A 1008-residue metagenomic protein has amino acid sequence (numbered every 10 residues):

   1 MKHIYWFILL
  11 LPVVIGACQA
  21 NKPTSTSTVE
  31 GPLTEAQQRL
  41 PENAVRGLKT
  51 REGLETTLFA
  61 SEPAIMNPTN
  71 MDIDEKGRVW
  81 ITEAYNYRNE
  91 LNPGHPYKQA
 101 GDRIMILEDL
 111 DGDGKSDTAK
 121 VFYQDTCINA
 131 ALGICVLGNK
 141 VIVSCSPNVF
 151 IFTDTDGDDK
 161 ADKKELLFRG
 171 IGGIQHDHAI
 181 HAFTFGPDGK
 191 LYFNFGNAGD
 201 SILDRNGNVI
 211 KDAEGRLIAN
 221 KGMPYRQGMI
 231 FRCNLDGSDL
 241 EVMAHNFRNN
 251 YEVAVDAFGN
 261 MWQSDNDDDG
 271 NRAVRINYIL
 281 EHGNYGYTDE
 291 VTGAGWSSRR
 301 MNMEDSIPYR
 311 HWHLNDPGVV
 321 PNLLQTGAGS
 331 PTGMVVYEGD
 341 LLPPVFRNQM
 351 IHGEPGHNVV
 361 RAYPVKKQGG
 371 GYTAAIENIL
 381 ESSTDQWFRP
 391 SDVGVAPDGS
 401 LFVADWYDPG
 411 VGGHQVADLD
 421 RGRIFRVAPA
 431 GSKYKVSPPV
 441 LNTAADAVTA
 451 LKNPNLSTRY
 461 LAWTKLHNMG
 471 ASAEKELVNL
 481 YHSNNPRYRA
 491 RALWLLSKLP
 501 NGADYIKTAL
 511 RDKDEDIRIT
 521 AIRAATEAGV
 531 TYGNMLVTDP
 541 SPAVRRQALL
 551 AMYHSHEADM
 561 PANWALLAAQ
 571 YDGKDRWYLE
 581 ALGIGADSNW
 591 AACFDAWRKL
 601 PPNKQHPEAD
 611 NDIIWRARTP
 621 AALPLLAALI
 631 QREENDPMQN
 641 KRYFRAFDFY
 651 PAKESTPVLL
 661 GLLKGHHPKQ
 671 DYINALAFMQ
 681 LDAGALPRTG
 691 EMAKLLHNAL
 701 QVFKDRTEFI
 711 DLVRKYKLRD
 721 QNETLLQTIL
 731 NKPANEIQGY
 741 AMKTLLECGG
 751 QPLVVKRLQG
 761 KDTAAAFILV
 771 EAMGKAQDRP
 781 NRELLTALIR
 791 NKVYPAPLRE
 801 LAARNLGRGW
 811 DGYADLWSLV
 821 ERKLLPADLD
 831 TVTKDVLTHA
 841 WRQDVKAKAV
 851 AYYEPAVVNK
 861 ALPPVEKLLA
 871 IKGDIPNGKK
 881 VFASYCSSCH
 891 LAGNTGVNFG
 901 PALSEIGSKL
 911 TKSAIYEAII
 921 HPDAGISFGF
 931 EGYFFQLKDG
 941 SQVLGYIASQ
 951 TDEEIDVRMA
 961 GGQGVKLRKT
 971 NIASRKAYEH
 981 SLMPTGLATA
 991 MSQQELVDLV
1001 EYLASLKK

Functional and structural regions predicted by a protein language model:
M1-Y5: Positively charged n-region of N-terminal signal peptides that target proteins for export
G16-A17: C-terminal motif of bacterial Sec signal peptides marking the signal peptidase cleavage site
K22-D446, K465-N468, N894, R968-T970 (+4 more regions): Beta-propeller domains with acidic blade repeats across secreted/periplasmic ectodomains and cytosolic WD/CNH propellers
F59, N139-K140, N148, L191 (+9 more regions): C-terminal capping alpha-helices of c-type cytochrome domains
D154, A569, D587, G807 (+10 more regions): Sec-exported extracytoplasmic/periplasmic mature domains
P397, A404, G873-S887, N894-E917 (+3 more regions): Sequence context surrounding c-type heme c attachment/ligation sites in exported
A404, D420, V427-V881, F899 (+4 more regions): Long, ordered, helix-rich scaffold segments
R423, L495, K880-N894, P901-H921 (+5 more regions): C-type cytochrome heme c attachment motif
